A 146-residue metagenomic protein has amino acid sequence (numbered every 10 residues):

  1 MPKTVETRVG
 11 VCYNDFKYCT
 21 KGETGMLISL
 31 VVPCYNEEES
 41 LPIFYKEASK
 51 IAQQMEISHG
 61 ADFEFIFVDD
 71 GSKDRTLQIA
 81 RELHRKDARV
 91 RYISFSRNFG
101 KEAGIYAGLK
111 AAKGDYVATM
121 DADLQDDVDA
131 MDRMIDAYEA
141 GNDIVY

Functional and structural regions predicted by a protein language model:
M1-E6, Y13-T20: Short, positively charged and aromatic/hydrophobic N-terminal segments
P2-R8, T24, P42: Proline-rich intrinsically disordered, low-complexity coils
Y13, G22-Y146: Structured catalytic core of nucleotide-sugar glycosyltransferases
